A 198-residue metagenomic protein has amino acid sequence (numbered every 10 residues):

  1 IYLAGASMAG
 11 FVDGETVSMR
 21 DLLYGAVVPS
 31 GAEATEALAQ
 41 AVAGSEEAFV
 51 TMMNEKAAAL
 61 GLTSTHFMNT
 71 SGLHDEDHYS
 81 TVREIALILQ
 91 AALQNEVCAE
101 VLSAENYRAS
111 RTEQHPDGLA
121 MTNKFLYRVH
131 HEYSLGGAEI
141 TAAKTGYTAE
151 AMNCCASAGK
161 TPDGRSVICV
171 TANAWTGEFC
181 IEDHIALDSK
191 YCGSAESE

Functional and structural regions predicted by a protein language model:
I1-Y2, D75: A short acidic, often aromatic-flanked loop/helix-cap motif at beta-alpha or helix-coil junctions that lines enzyme
Y2-E36, P116-Y133, I140: Conserved catalytic neighborhood of penicillin-recognizing serine enzymes
L22, A26-A43, F49-M53, I85-I88: Alpha-helical scaffold elements that line and support the substrate/ligand-binding pocket of soluble hydrolases
G44-E198: Penicillin-recognizing serine hydrolase domain
